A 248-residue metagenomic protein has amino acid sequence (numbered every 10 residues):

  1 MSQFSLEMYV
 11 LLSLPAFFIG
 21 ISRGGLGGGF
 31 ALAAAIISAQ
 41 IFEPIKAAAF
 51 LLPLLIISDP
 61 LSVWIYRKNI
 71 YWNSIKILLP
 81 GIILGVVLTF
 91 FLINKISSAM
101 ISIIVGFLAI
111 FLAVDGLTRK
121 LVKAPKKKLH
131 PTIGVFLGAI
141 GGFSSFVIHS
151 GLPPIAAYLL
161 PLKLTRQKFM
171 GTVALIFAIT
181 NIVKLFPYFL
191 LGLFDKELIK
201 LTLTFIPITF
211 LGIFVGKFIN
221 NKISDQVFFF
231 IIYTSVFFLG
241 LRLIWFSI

Functional and structural regions predicted by a protein language model:
Y9-I77, L137-G142, L152-I206: Small-residue-rich hydrophobic segments that form or flank transmembrane alpha-helices in multi-pass membrane proteins
A47, T89-L92, G142-S150, K184 (+1 more regions): Hydrophobic alpha-helical transmembrane segments in multi-pass integral membrane proteins
I56, P60, L79-V87, L117 (+3 more regions): Hydrophobic/small/kink-forming positions within alpha-helical transmembrane segments of polytopic membrane proteins
D59-R67, I104-L129, F218, F238-I248: Transmembrane helix exit motif
V63-I77, I93-I103, K123-K128, F194-I199 (+1 more regions): Interfacial helix-loop-helix linkers and transmembrane-helix boundary segments in multi-pass membrane proteins
W72-I82, I104-G106, K128-G138, K168-L175 (+1 more regions): Cytoplasmic-side transmembrane-helix entry/capping segments in multi-pass membrane proteins
F169, F214-V236: Interfacial loop-to-transmembrane junctions
